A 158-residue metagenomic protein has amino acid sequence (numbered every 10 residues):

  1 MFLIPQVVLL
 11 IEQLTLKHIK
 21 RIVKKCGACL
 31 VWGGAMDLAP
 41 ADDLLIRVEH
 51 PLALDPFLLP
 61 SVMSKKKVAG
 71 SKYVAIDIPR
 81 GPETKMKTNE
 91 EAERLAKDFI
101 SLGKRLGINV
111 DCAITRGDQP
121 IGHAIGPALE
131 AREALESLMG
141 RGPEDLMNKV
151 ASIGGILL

Functional and structural regions predicted by a protein language model:
M1-L10: Active-site-proximal loop->helix
E12, H18-L158: Glycine-rich anion-binding loops and their surrounding alpha/beta cores
